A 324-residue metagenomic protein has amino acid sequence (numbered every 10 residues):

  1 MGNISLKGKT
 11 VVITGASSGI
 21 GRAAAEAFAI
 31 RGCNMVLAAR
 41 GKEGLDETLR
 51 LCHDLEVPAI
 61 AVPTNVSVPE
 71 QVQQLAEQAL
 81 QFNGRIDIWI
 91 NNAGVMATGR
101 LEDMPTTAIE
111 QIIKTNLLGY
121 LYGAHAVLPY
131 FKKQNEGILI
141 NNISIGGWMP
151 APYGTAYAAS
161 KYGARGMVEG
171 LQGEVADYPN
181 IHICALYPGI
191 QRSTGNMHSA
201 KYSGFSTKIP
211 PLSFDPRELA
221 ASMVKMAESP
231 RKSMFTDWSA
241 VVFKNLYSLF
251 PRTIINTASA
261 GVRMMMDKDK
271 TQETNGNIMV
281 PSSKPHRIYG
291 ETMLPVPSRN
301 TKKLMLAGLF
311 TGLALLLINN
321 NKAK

Functional and structural regions predicted by a protein language model:
T10, S17-S18: Conserved glycine-rich cofactor-binding loop
C33-E47: Conserved glycine-rich Rossmann-like NAD(P)H-binding loop of the short-chain dehydrogenase/reductase
P63-Q74, T106: The beta1-alpha1 cofactor-binding region of Rossmann-like NAD(H)/NADP(H)-dependent oxidoreductases
R100-L101, A108-I113, G312-A314: Substrate-binding pocket helix/loop in short-chain dehydrogenase/reductase
A124, S160: Active-site helix of classical SDR
S144: Residue(s) in the substrate-gating loop at a strand-loop-helix junction that position the organic substrate next
D177-D269: SDR active-site lid
